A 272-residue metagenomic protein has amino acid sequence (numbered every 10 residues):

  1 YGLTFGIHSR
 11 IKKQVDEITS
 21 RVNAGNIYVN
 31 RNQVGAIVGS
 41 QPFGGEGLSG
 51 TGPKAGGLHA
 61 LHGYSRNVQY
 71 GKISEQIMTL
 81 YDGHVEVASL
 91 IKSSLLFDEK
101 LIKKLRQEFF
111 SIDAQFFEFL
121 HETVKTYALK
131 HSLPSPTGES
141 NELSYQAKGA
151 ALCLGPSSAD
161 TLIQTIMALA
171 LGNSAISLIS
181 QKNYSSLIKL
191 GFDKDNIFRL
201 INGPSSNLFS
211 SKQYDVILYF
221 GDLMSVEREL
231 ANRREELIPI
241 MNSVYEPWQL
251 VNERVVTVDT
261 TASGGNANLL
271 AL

Functional and structural regions predicted by a protein language model:
Y1-L272: Conserved C-terminal structural/oligomerization subdomain of aldehyde/semialdehyde dehydrogenase
